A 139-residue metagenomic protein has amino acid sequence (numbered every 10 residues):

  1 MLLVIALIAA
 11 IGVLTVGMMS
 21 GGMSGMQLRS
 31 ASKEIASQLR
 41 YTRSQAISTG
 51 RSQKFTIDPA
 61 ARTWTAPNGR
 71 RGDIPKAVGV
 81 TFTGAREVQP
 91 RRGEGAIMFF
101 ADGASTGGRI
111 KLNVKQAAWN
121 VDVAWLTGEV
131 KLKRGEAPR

Functional and structural regions predicted by a protein language model:
L2, A10, L14-S48, S52-R139: N-terminal helix-rich module
